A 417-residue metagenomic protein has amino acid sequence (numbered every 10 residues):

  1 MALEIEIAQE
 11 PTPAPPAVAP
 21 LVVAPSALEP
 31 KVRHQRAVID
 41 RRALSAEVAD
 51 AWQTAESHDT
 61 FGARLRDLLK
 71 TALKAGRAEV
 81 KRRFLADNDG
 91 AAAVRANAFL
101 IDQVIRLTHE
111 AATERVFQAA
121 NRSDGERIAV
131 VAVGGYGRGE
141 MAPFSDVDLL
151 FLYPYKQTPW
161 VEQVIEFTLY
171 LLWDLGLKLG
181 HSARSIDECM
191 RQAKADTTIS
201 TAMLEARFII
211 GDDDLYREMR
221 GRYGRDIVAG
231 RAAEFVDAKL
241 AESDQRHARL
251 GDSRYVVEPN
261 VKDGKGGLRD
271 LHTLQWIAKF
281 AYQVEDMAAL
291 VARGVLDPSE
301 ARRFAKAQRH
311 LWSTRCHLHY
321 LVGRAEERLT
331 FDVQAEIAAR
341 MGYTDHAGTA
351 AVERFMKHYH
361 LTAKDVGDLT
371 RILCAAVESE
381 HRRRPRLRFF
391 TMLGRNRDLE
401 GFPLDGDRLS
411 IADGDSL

Functional and structural regions predicted by a protein language model:
A2-L417: A nucleotide- and high-energy phosphate-metabolite-utilizing enzyme signature
